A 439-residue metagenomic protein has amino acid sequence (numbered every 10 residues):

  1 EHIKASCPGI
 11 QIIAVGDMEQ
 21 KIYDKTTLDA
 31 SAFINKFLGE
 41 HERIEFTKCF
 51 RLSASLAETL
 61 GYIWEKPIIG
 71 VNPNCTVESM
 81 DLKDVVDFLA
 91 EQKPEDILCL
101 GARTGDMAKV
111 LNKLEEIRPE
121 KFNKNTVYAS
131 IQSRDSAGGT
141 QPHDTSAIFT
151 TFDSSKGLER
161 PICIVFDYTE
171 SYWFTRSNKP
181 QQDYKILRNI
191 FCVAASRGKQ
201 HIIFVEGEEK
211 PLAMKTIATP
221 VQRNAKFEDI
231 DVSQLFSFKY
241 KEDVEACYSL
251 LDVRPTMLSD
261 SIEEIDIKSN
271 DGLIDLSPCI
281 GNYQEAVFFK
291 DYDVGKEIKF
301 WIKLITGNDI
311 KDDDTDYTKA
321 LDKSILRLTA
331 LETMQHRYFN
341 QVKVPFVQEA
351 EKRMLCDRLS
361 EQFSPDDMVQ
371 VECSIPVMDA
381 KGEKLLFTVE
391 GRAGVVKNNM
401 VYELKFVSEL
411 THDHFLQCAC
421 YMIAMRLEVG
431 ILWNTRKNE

Functional and structural regions predicted by a protein language model:
E1-T126, D135-V193, R197-L212: Conserved helicase motor core of SF1/SF2 NTP-dependent helicases
Q11, D96, H201, C247 (+2 more regions): Residues at the starts of beta-strands that form the adenosine-phosphate
Q11, Q20, M368-E372, Q417: Glutamine-centric residue-chemistry signal
A102-T104, Y168, S374-P376, K405-V407: Histidine- and/or cysteine-centered catalytic micro-motif in compact active-site loops
K179-Q182, K210-D229: C-terminal/domain-terminus segments
E206-K210, P376-E439: Nucleic-acid nuclease catalytic cores
T219-R392: Metal-dependent nuclease catalytic cores that hydrolyze phosphodiester bonds in DNA/RNA, characterized by
